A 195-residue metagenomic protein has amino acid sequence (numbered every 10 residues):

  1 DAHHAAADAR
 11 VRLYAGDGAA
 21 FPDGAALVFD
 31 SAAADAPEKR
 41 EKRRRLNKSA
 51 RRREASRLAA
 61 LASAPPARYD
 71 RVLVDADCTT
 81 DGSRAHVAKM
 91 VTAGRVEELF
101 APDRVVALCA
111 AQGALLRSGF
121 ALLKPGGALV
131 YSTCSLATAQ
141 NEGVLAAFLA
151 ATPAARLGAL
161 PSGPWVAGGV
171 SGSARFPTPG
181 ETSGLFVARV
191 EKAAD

Functional and structural regions predicted by a protein language model:
D1-V11: Short, conserved SAM-binding/catalytic segment of Class I S-adenosyl-L-methionine-dependent methyltransferases
V11-R12, A155: Short, conserved active-site loop motifs that form the nucleotide-linked donor/cofactor pocket
Y14-G16: Cofactor-binding loops of NAD(P)H-dependent oxidoreductases, dominated by short-chain dehydrogenase/reductases
A20-M90, R95-C109, G113, F120-D195: C-terminal catalytic and target-recognition region of SAM-dependent MTase-like enzymes, primarily methyltransferases
